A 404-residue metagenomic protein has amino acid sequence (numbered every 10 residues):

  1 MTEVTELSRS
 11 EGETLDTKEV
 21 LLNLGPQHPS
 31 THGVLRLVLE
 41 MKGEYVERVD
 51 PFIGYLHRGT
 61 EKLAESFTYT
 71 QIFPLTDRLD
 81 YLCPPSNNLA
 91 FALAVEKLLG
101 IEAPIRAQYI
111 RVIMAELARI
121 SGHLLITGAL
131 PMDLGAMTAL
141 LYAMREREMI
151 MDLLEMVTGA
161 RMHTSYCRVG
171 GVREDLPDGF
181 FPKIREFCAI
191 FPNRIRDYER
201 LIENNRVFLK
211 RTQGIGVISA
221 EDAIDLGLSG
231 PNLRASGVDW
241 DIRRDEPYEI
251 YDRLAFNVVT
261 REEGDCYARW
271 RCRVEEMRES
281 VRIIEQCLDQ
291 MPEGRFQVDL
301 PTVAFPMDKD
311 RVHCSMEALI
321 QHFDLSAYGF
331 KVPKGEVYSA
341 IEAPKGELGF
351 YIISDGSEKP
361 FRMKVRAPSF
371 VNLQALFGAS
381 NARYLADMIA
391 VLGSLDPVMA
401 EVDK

Functional and structural regions predicted by a protein language model:
M1-K404: Metal/cofactor-centered catalytic core regions of large enzymes
